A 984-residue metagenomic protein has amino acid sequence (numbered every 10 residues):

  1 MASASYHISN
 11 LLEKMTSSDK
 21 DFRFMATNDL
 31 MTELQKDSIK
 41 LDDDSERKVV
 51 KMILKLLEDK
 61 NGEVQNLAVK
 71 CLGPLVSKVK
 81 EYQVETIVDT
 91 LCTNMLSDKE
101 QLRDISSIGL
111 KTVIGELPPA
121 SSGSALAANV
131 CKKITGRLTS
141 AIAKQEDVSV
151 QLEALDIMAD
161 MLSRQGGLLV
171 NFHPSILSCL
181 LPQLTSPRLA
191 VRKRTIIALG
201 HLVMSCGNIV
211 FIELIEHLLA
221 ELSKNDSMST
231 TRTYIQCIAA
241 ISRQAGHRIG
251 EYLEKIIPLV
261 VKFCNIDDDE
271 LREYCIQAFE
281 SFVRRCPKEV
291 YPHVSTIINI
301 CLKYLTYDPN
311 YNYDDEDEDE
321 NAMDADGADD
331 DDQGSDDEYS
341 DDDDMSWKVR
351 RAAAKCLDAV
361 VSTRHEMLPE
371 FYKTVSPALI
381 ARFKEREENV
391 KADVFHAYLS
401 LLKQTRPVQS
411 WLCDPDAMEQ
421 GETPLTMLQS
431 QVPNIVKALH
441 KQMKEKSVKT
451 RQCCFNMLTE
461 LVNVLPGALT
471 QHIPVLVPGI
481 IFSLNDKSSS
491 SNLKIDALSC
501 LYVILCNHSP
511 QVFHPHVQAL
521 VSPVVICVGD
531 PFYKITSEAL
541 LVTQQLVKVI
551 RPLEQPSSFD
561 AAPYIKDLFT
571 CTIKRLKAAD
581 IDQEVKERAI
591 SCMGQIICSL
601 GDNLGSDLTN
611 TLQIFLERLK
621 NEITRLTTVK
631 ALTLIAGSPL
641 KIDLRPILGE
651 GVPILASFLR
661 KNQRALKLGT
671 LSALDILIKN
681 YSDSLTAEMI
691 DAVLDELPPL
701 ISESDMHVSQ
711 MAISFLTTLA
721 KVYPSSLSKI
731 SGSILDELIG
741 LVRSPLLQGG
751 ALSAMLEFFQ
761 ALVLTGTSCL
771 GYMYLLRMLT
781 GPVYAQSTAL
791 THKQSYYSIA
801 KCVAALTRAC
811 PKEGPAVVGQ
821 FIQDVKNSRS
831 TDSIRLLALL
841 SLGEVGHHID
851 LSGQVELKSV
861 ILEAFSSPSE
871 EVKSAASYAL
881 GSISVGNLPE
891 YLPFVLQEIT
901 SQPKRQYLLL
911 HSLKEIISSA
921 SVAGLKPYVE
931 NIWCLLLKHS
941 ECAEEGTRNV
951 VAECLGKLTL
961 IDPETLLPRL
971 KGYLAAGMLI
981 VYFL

Functional and structural regions predicted by a protein language model:
A2-S3, E13-L67, C71-V84, I114 (+5 more regions): Alpha-helical solenoid scaffolds in large eukaryotic transport, assembly, and signaling factors
S3-S9, D42-K51, K80-L91, G123-T139 (+26 more regions): Core helices of alpha-solenoid repeat scaffolds
N10-F24, M52-N66, Y82, T90-I105 (+39 more regions): Short coil/turn segments at helix-helix junctions and helix-capping linkers within large alpha-helical proteins
M15, D29-Q35, C71-K78, N94-M95 (+31 more regions): Hydrophobic residues within the alpha-helices of tandem HEAT/HEAT-like
D29, T296-I300, K373-L379, H396-L402 (+4 more regions): Amphipathic alpha-helical scaffolding segments
A120-G123, E554: Short, polar/flexible loop-turn hinges at active-site or ligand-entry regions and domain interfaces
S295-K348, K355, T405-M427: Acidic, serine/threonine- and proline-enriched intrinsically disordered linkers and terminal tails in large eukaryotic
